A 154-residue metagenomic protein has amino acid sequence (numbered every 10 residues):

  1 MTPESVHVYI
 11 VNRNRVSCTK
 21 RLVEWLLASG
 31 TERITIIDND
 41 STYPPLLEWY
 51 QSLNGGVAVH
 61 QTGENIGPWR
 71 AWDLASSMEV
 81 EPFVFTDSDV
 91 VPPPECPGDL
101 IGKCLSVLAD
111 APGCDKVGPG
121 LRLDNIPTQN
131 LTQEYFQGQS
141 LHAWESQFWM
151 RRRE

Functional and structural regions predicted by a protein language model:
P3, S77-E81: Active-site acidic short loop of glycosyltransferases
S5-H7: Cell-envelope/extracellular polymer assembly enzymes that use nucleotide-activated donors
R15-A28: Short, well-formed alpha-helical segments that are part of the catalytic scaffolds of diverse glycosyltransferases
C18, G63-W72: A short, glycine-/small-residue-rich helix N-cap motif at loop->alpha-helix starts within glycosyltransferase
W25-Q61: Acidic donor-binding segment of Leloir-type glycosyltransferases
G67-W69, S76, V91-E154: Conserved catalytic core of nucleotide-sugar-dependent glycosyltransferases
V80-P93: Short beta-strand-to-loop acidic/aromatic patch adjacent to the donor-nucleotide binding site
